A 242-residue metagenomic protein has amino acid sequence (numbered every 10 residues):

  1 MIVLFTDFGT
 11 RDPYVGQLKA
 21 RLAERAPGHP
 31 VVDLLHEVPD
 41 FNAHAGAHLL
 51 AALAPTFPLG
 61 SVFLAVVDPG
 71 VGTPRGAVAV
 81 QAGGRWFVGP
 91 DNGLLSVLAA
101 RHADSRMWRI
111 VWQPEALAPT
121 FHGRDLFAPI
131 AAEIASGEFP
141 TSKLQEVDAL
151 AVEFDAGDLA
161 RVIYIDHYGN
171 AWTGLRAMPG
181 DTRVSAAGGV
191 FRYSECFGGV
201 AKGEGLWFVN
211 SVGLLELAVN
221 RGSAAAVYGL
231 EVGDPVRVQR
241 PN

Functional and structural regions predicted by a protein language model:
M1-E37: N-terminal glycine-rich anion-binding loop in soluble enzyme alpha/beta folds
M1-V3, H29-V32, S61-L64, A77-A79 (+9 more regions): Structural motif
Q17, R21, L49-A52, V97 (+1 more regions): Alpha-helical scaffold segments in soluble metabolic enzymes
R25-V31, N42-H48, P58-V67, V71-D125: Active-site histidine-anchored catalytic micro-motif
A100, W108, Q113-A177: Anionic-ligand-binding alpha/beta catalytic cores of soluble enzymes and soluble regulatory domains that recognize
W172-G229: A conserved acidic, glycine/proline-rich C-terminal tail/linker
V232-P241: Surface-exposed interaction regions enriched in Ser/Thr/Asp/Glu that occur as long low-complexity tracts or repetitive
